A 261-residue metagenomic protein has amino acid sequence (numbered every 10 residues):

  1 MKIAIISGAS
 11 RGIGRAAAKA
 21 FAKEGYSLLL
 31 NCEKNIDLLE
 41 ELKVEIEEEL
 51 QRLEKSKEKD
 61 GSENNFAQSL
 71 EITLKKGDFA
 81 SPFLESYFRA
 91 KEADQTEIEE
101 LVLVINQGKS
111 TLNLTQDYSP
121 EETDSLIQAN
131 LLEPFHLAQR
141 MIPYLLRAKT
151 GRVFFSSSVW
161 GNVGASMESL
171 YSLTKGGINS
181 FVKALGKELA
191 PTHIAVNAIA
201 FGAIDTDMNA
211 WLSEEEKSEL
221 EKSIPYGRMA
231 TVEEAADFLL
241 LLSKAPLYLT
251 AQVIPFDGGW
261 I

Functional and structural regions predicted by a protein language model:
S10-R11: Conserved glycine-rich cofactor-binding loop
N106-L112, G259: Conserved NAD(P)H cofactor-binding loop of Rossmann-fold oxidoreductase domains
L114-I127, L220: Substrate-binding pocket helix/loop in short-chain dehydrogenase/reductase
A138, T174, V182: Active-site helix of classical SDR
P143, K187-P191: Alpha-helical segment proximal to the catalytic Tyr-Lys
T150, A190, A195, L249-A251: Short, small/polar-rich loop/turn modules that mediate ligand/substrate recognition or access, typified
R228-F256: C-terminal substrate-recognition "lid" of short-chain dehydrogenase/reductases
